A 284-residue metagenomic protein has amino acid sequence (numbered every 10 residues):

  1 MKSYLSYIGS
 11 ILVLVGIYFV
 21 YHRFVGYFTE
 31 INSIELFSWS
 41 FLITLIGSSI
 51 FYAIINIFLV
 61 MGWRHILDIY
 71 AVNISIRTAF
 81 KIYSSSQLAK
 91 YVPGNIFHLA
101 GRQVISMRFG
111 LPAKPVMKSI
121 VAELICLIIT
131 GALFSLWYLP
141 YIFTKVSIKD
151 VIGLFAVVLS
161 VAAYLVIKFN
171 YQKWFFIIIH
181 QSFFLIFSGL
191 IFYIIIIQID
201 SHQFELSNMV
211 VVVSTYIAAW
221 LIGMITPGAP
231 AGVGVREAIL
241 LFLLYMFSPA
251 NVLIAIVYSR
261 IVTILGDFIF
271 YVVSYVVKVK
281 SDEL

Functional and structural regions predicted by a protein language model:
M1-I82, G131-G228, V235, L243-L284: Predominantly cytoplasmic-facing regulatory/coupling regions of multi-pass membrane proteins
H65, S84-Q87, I105-R108: Generic beta-strand or strand-like secondary-structure segments
I76-K81, N95-A100, M107-L124, P249-Y258: Membrane-interface alpha-helices at helix entry/exit sites of multi-pass transporters
Q87, Y91-I96, L124, I128-A132: Mid-bilayer segments of alpha-helical transmembrane spans in multi-pass integral membrane proteins that mediate
I96-F109, A229-Y245: Re-entrant/interfacial helical elements at transmembrane boundaries that shape and gate the permeation pathway
V104, K118, L127-T130, F134: A broadly conserved amphipathic alpha-helix scaffold signal in soluble, globular proteins
S119-A122, C126, F176, H180: Hydrophobic, well-ordered secondary-structure segments
